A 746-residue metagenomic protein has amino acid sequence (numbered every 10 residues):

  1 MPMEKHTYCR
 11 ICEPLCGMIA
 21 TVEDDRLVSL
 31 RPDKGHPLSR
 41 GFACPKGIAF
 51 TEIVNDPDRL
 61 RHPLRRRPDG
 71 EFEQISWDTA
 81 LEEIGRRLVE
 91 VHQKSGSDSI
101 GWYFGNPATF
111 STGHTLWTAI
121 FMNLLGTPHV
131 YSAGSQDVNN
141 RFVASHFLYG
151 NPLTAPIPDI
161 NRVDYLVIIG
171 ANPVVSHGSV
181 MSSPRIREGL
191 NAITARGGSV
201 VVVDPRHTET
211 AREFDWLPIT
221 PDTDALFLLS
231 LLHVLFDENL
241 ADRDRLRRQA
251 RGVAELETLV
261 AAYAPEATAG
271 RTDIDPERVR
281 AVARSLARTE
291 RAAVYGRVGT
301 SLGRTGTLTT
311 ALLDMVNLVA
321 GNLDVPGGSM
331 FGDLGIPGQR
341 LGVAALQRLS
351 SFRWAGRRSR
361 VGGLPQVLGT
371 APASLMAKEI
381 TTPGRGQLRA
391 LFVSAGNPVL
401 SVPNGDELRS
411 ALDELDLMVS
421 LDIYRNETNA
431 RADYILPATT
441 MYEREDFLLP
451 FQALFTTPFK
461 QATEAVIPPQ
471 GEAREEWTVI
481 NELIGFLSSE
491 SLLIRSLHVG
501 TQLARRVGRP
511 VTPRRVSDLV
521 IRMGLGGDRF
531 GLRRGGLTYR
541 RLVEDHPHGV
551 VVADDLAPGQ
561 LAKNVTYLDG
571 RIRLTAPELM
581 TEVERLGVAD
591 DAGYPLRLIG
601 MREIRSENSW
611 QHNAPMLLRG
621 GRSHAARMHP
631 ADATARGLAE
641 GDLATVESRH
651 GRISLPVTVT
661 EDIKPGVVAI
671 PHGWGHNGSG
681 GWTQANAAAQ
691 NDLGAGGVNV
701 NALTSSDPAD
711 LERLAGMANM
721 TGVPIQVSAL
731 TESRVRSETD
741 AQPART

Functional and structural regions predicted by a protein language model:
M1-E238, A262, A267, D275 (+7 more regions): N-terminal export/assembly segments and adjacent metallocofactor-ligating motifs of anaerobic energy-metabolism
D56-D58, F236-Y263, G356-R358, T457 (+1 more regions): Scaffold signal of the M16-like zinc-metallopeptidase fold and its non-catalytic homologs
S95-S99, A241-L246, A293, D324-F331 (+1 more regions): Flexible, glycine/charged-enriched surface loops at secondary-structure junctions
T115-A192, R196-V203, E209-R212, A225-L229 (+4 more regions): Extended redox/cofactor-interaction regions of prokaryotic respiratory oxidoreductases
T208-R212, L259-A264, R288-G296, Q387-F392 (+1 more regions): Short acidic (Asp/Glu) and glycine-rich catalytic loops that position anionic groups and cofactors
L231, Q249-A373: Active-site phosphate/pyrophosphate-binding segments
D433: Catalytic, metal-anchored helix/loop core of enzyme active sites in primary metabolism
E464-V466, Q470-R534, S609-R627, D632-T746: Long, contiguous, secondary-structure-rich segments that constitute the structural scaffold of globular domains
